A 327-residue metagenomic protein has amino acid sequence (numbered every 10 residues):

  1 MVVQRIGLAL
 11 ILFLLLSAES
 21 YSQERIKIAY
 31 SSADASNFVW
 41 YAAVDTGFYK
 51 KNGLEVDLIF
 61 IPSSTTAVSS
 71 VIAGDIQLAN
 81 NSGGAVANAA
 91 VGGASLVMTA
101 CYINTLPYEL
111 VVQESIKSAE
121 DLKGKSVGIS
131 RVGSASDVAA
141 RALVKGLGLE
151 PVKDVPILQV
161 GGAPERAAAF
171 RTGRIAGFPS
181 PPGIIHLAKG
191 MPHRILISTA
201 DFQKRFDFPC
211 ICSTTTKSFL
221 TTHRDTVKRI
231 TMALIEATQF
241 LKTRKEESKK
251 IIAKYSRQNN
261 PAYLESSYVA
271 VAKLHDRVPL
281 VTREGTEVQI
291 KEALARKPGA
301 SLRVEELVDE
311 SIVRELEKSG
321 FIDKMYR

Functional and structural regions predicted by a protein language model:
M1-V3: N-terminal secretory signal peptides that target proteins for export/translocation
G7-S17: Bacterial N-terminal signal peptides
S22-G162, R166-T172, A176-P182, P192-T199: Short, glycine-/small- and polar/acidic-enriched structural segments that line small-molecule recognition paths
K51, D201-F206, K273-T282: Short, solvent-exposed loop/beta-turn-alpha elements that line the ligand-binding surface or hinge of extracytoplasmic
D57, T65, V155-L158, E265-A272 (+1 more regions): Short linear loop/turn motifs
G84-A85, P164-S256: Pocket-lining segment of extracytoplasmic ligand-binding domains
T221-A300: Secondary-structure end/capping motifs
K291-R327: Conserved C-terminal helix/tail region of periplasmic/extracytoplasmic solute-binding proteins
